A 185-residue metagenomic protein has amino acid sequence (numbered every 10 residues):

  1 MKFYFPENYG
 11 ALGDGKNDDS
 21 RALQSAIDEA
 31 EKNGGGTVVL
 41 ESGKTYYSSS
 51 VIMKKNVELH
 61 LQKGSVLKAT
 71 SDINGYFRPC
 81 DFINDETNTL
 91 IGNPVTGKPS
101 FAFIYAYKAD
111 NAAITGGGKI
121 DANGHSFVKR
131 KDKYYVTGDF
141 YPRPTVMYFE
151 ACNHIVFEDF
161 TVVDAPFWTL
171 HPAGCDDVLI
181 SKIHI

Functional and structural regions predicted by a protein language model:
M1-I185: Extracellular/periplasmic carbohydrate-active domains that bind, remodel, or depolymerize complex polysaccharides
